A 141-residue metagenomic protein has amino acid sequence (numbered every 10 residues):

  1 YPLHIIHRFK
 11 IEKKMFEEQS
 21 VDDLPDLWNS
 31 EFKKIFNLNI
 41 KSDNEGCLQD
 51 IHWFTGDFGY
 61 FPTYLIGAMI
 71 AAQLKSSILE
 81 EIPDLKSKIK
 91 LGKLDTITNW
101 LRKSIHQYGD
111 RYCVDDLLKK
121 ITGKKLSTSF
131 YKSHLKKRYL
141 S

Functional and structural regions predicted by a protein language model:
P2-I5, F9-S141: C-terminal, non-catalytic "cap/extension" segments appended to globular domains
